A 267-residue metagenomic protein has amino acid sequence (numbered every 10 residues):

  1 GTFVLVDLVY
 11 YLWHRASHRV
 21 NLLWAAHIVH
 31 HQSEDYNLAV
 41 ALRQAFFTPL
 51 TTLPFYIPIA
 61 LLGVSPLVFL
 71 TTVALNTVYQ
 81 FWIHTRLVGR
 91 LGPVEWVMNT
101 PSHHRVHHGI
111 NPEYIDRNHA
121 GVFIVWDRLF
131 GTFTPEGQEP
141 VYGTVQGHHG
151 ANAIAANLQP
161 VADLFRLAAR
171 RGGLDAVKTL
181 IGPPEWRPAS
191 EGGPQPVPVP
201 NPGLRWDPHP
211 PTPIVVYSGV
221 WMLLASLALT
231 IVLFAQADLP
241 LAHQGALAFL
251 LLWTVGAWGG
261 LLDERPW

Functional and structural regions predicted by a protein language model:
G1-G150: Membrane-embedded catalytic scaffold of the fatty acid hydroxylase/desaturase
L12-N21, V161-L167, P194-Q195, S218-L224 (+1 more regions): Hydrophobic alpha-helical transmembrane segments
R15-W24, D175-P200: Short, charged cytosolic
Y36-T48, V199-S218: Membrane interfacial helix-start motif at the N-side
N37, N152, G172-G173, P211-T212 (+1 more regions): Helix N-terminus capping/helix-initiation residues
P140-A189: A membrane-cytosol interface segment of integral membrane proteins
P208-W267: Substrate-recognition/cap regions that form aromatic- and gly/pro-loop-enriched pockets for small-molecule ligands
